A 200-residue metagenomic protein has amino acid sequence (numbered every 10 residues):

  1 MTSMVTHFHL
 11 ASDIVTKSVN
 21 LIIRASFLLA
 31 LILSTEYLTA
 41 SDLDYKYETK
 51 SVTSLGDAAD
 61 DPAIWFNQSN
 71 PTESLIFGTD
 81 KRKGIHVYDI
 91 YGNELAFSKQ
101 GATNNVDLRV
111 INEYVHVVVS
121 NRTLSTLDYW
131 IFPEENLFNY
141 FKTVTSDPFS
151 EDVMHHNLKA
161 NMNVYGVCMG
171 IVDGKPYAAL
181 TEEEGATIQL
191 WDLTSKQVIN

Functional and structural regions predicted by a protein language model:
I23-S34: Bacterial N-terminal signal peptides
E48-K83: Beta-strand-rich domains and repeat architectures in extracellular enzymes and scaffolds, especially beta-propellers
S51-S54, F97-Q100, H156-A160: Surface loop/turn motifs at the tips and blade-to-blade linkers of beta-strand repeat domains
A58-P71, D107-E113, N163-G174: Structural signature of eukaryotic scaffold interfaces centered on beta-propeller domains
D80-K81, S120-R122, T181-E184: Short loop/turn segments immediately following the C-termini of beta-strands
I90-S125: Blade-loop segments of beta-propeller domains
D128-G174: Asp-box/WD-like beta-propeller blade repeats and closely related beta-sheet repeat scaffolds
